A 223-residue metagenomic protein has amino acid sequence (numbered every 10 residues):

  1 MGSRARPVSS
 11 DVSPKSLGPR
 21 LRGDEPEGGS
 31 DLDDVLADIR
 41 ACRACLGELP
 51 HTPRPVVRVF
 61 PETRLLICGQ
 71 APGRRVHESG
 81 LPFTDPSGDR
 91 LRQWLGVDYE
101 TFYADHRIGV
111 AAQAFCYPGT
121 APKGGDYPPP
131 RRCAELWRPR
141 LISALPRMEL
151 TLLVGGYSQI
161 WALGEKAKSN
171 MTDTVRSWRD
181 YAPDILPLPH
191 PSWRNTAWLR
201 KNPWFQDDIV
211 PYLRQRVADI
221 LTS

Functional and structural regions predicted by a protein language model:
M1-S10, P14-G18, G23-P26, T52: A cross-taxon signal for low-complexity, glycine/charged-rich
G18, L221-S223: A short, highly charged, low-complexity intrinsically disordered segment
G29-L221: A polyanion-binding, active-site-adjacent surface
